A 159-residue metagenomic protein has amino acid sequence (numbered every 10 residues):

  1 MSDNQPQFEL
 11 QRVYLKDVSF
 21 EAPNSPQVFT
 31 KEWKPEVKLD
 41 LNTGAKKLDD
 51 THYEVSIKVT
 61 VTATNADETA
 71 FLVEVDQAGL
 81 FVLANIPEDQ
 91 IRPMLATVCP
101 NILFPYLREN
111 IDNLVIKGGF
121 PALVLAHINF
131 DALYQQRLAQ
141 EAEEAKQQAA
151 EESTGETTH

Functional and structural regions predicted by a protein language model:
M1-I102, R108-H159: N-terminal intrinsically disordered, cationic/polar leader segments that include organellar targeting peptides
